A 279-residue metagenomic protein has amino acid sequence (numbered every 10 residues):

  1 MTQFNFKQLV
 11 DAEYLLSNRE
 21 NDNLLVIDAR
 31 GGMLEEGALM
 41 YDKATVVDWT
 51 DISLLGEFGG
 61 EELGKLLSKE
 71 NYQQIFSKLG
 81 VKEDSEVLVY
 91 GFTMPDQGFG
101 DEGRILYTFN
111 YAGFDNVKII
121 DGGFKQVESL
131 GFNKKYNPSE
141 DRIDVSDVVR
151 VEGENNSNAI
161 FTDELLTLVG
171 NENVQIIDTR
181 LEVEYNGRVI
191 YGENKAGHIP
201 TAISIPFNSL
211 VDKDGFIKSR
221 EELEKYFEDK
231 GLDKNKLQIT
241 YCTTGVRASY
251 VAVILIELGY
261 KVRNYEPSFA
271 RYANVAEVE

Functional and structural regions predicted by a protein language model:
M1-D11, S17, F124-P200, E277-E279: Active-site neighborhoods of enzymes that stabilize oxyanions during catalysis
F4, L66-D163, R247-A270: Thiolate-centered catalytic microenvironments shared by cysteine-dependent enzyme domains
A12-L34, Q175: Hydrophobic alpha-helical membrane-insertion signals
G31, D51, L181, S209: Short, glycine/acidic-enriched loop or turn micro-motifs at the edges of active sites
E35-Y41, G197: Short loop/helix-cap segments at secondary-structure boundaries that form the rim of catalytic
T45-V46, E221, K261-E279: Extended hydrophobic/aromatic segments used for targeting, binding, or gating
L54-E86, F207-Q238, A276: Helix-loop module immediately N-terminal to the HCX5R catalytic loop in PTP-like cysteine phosphatase domains
